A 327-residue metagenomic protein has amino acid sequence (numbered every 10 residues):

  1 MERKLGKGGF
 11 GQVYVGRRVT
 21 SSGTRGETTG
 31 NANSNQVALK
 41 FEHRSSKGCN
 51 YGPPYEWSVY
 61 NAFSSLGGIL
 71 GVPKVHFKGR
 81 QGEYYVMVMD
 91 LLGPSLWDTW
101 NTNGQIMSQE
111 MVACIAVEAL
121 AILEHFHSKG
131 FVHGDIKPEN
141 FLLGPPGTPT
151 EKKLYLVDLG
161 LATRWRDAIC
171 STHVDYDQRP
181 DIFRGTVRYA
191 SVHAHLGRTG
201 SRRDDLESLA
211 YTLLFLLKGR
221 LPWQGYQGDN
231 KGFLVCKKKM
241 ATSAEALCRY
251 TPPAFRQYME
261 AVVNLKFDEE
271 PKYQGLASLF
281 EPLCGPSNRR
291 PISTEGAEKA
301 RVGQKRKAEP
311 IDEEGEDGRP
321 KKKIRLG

Functional and structural regions predicted by a protein language model:
Q12: Conserved N-lobe ATP-binding subsite of Hanks-type protein kinase domains, especially the beta3 VAIK lysine
G16-Y55: ATP-binding glycine-rich loop module of kinase domains
S58-L70: Structural motif at the C-terminus of the N-lobe alphaC helix and the adjacent alphaC-beta4 loop of the Hanks-type
K74-Y85: Short beta-strand micro-motifs within the conserved protein kinase catalytic domain, predominantly in the N-lobe
L92-T102: Structural motif in protein kinase domains
I115-A116: Activation segment signature within eukaryotic-like protein kinase domains
H127-P149: Catalytic-loop of the protein kinase fold
G144-R184: Activation segment/activation loop of eukaryotic-type protein kinase catalytic domains
